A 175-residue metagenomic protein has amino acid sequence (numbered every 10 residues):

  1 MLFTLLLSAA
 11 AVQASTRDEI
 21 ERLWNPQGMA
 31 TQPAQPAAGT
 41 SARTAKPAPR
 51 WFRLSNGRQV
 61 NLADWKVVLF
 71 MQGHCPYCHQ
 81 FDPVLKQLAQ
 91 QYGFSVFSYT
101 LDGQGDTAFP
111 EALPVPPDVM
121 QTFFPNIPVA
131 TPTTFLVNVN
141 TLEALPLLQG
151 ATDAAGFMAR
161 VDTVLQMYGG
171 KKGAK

Functional and structural regions predicted by a protein language model:
F3, S8-N61, N138, L145-K175: Non-globular targeting/processing and membrane-anchoring segments
W51-N56, H79-D82, V115-Q121: N-terminal post-signal-peptidase region of extra-cytosolic proteins
Q59-C75: Short active-site neighborhood of thiol/selenol oxidoreductases, capturing the structured segment around
C75-H79, T134: The canonical Cys-X-X-Cys-His
C78-H79, D106-A108, A144-P146: Extracytoplasmic/secreted cell-surface and envelope-processing proteins
H79-Y92: Typically the conserved alpha-helix immediately C-terminal to a functionally engaged Cys/Sec in thioredoxin-like
F94-P117: Thiol-based oxidoreductase modules, predominantly thioredoxin-like and allied folds used for disulfide exchange
M120-L136: Structural micro-motif
